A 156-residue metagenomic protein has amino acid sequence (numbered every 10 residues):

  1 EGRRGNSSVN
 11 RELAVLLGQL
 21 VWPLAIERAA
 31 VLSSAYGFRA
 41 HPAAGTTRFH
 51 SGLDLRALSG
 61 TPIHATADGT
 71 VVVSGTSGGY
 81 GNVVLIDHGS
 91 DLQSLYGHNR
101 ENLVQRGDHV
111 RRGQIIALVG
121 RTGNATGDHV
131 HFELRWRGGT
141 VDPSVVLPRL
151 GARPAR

Functional and structural regions predicted by a protein language model:
E1-V31: Non-catalytic extracellular/periplasmic "stalk" and linker regions immediately N-terminal to catalytic or recognition
L24-R156: Catalytic cores of peptidoglycan-degrading enzymes
